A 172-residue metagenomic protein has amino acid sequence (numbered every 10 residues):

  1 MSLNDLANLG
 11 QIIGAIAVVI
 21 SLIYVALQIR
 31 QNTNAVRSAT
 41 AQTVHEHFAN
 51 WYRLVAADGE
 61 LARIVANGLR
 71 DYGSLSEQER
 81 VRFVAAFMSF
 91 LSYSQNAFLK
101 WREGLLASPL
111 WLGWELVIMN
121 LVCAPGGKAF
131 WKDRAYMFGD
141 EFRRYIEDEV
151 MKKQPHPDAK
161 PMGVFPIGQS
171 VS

Functional and structural regions predicted by a protein language model:
M1-N4, C123: Non-catalytic interaction surface on structured domains
M1-S2, Y52, M88, Y145: Short leucine-rich amphipathic alpha-helices used at interfaces
L3-S74: Membrane-proximal alpha-helical anchors
E79-S172: An amphipathic alpha-helical interaction surface
